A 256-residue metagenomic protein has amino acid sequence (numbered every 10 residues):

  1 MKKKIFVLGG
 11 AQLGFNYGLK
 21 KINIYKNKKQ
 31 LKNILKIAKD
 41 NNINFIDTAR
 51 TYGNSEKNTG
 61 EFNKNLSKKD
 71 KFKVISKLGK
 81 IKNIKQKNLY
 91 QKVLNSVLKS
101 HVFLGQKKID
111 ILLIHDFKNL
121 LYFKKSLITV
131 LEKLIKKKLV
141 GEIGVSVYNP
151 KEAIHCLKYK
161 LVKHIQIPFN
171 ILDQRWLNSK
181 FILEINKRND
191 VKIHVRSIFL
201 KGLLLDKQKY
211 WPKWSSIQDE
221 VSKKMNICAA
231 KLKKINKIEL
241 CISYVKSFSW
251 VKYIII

Functional and structural regions predicted by a protein language model:
M1-F72: N-terminal binding-site loop/beta-alpha segment at the start of enzyme catalytic domains that lines or forms
L8, A38, I46, T59 (+7 more regions): Conserved, mostly hydrophobic/aromatic
I22-A38, Q86-G105, V147-H155, I238-C241: Short, acidic/polar
D40-I43, Q106-I109, V140, V162 (+1 more regions): A structural motif
A49-K57, I81-Q86, N119-F123, L172-L177: Acidic-and-aromatic substrate-binding clefts and catalytic sites of carbohydrate-active enzymes
G60-K73, H101-K107, I135, C156-K160 (+1 more regions): Acidic (Asp/Glu)-rich catalytic clusters
H101-L121: Active-site groove signature of glycoside hydrolases
F117-I256: Beta/alpha (TIM)-barrel catalytic core signal, keyed to glycine-rich beta->alpha loops juxtaposed to Asp/Glu that bind
